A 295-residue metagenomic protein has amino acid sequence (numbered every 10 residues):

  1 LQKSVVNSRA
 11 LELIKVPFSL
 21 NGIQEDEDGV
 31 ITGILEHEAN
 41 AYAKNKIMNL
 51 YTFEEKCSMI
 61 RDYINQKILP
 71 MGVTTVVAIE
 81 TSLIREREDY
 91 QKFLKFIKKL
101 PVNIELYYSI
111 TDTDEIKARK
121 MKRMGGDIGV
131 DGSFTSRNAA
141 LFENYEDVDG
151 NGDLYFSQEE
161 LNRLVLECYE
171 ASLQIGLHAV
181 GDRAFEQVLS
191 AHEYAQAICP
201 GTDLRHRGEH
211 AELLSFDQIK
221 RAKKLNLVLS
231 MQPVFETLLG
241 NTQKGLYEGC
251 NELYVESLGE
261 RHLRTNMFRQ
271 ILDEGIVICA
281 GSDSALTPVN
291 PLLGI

Functional and structural regions predicted by a protein language model:
L1-T111, T135-E167, A171-V180, A184 (+2 more regions): Divalent metal-binding segments
N7, G72, G132, H178 (+5 more regions): Divalent metal-coordination and catalytic microenvironments
S8, E88-Y90, F185-E193, L239-Y247 (+1 more regions): Histidine/acidic-residue-rich catalytic or RNA/ligand-binding cores of hydrolases and nuclease-related proteins
V76-V77, I104-S109, K122-V130, I175-L177 (+3 more regions): Hydrophobic faces of well-ordered beta-strands that scaffold small-molecule active sites in alpha/beta enzyme cores
F96-I97, E115-R119, L166, C199-G201 (+1 more regions): Acidic (Asp/Glu)-rich catalytic clusters
R119-R123, E193, R221-S230, E274-V277: Glycine-enriched alpha-helix->loop->beta-strand junction motifs that scaffold or abut catalytic
L173-R183, S230-P233, I271-L293: Short acidic/histidine-rich active-site segments
A197-N266, I271, P291: C-terminal active-site-proximal or functional interface alpha/beta core segments in diverse enzymes
